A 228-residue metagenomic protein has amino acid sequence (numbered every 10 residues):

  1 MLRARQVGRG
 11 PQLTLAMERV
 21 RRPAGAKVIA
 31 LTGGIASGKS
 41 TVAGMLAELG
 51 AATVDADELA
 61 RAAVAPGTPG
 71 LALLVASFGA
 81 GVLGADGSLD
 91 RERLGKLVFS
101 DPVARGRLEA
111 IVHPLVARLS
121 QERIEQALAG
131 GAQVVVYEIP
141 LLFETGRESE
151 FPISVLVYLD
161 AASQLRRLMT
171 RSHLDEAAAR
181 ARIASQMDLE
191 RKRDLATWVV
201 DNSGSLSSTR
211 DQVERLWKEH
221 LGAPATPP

Functional and structural regions predicted by a protein language model:
R3-P11: N-terminal pre-Walker A segment at the start of P-loop NTPase domains
L15-A51, A56-E58: Walker A (P-loop) phosphate-binding motif
G38, D57, L108, V136 (+3 more regions): Residue-level signal for inorganic ion chemistry
L49, L71-V75, A161-M169, E176 (+1 more regions): An amphipathic alpha-helix signature
A52, E58, I153, T197-W198: Well-ordered beta-strand positions
E58-V134: ATP-dependent small-molecule kinase phosphotransfer cores that center on conserved nucleotide phosphate-binding segments
S120, S149-E150, T170-G222, P227-P228: Small-molecule kinase domains that catalyze NTP-dependent phosphoryl transfer to phosphate-bearing small molecules
Q121-A129, V134-T170: ATP-dependent NMP and nucleoside kinases share a basic, alpha-helical "lid"
